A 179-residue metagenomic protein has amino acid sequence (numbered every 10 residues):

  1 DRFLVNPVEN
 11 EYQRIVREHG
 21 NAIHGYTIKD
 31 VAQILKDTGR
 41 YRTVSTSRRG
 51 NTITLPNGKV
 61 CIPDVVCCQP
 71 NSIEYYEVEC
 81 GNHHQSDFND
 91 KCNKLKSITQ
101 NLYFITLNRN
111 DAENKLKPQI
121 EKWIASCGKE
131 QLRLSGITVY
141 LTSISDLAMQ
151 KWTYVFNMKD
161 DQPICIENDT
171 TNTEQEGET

Functional and structural regions predicted by a protein language model:
D1-Q33, E178-T179: Interdomain/boundary linker segments immediately adjacent to catalytic/signaling cores
F3, Y12-I15, I53, I120 (+1 more regions): Extended hydrophobic/Leu-rich segments
L4, E11-R14, V66, I73-Y75 (+2 more regions): Ordered hydrophobic segments in well-structured contexts
E18-I23, A32, K36-D87: Active-site metal-binding core of divalent-cation-utilizing nuclease and nuclease-like domains
Y26, H83, D111: Short alpha-helical
S86-L107, D111-T179: Non-catalytic C-terminal interaction segments of nucleic acid-processing enzymes
